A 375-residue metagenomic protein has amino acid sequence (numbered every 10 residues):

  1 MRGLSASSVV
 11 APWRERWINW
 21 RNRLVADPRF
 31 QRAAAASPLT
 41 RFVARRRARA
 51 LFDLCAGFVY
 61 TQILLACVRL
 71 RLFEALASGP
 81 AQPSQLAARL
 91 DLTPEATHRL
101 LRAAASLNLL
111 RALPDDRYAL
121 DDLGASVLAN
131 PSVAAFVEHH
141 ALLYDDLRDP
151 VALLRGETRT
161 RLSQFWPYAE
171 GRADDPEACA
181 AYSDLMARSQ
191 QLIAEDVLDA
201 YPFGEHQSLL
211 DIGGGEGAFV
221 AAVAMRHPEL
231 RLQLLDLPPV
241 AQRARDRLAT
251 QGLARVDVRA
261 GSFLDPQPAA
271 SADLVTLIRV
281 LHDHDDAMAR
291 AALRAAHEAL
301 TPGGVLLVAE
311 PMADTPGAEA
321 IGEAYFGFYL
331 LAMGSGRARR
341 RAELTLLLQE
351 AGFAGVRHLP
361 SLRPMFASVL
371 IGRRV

Functional and structural regions predicted by a protein language model:
R2-P28: Eukaryotic partner-binding/assembly regions in large regulatory complexes
F30-Q207: Conserved Class I S-adenosyl-L-methionine-dependent methyltransferase catalytic core
L110, Y118, L232, V256-V258 (+1 more regions): Generic structural signal for residues in well-ordered beta-strands
R117-A119, A313-D314, L362-R363: Conserved beta-strand edge residues that scaffold enzyme active sites
N130-G317, M365-S368: Conserved adenosyl
L307-A351, V356-H358: C-terminal alpha-helical "lid/dimerization" subdomain adjacent to the S-adenosyl-L-methionine
G352-V375: Core SAM-dependent methyltransferase catalytic element
